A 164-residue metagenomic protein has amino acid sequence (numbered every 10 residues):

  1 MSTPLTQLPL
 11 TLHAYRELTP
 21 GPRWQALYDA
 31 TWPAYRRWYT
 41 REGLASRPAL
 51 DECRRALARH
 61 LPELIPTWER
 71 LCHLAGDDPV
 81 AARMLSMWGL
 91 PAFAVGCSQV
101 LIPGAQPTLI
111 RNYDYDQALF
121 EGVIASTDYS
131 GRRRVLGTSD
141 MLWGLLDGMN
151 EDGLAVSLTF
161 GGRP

Functional and structural regions predicted by a protein language model:
M1-P164: N-terminal mature-domain region immediately after signal-peptide cleavage in secreted/organellar precursors
